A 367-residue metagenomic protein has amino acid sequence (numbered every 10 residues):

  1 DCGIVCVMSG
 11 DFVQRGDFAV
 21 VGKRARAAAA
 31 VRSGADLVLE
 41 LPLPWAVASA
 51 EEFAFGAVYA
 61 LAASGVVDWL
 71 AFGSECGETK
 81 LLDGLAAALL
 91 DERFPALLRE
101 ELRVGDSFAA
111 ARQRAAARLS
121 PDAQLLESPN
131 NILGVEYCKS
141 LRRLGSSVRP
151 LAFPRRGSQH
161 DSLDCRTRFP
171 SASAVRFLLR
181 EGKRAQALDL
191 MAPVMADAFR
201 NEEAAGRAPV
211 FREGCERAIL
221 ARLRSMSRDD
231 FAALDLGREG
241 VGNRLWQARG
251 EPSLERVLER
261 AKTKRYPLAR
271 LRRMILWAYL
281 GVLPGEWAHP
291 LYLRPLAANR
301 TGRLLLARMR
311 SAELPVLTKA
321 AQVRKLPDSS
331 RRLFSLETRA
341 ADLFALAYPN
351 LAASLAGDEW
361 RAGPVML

Functional and structural regions predicted by a protein language model:
D1-R26: N-terminal catalytic cores of NTP/NDP-binding nucleotidyl/phosphoryl-transfer enzymes
C2, A35, V66-V67: Short, high-confidence coil segments that cap the C-terminus of an alpha-helix and link into the following beta-strand
G10-F12, L39, W45: Glycine-rich phosphate/pyrophosphate-binding loops and their adjacent beta-strand/loop elements at enzyme active sites
V20-R24, R32, A48-F55: Generic alpha-helical scaffold signal
A25-A29, D106-F108: Short low-complexity stretches enriched in small and charged residues
A28-P42: A glycine-rich helix N-cap at a beta->alpha junction
L41-L367: Active-site cores that bind ATP or allylic diphosphates and position pyrophosphate for catalysis
